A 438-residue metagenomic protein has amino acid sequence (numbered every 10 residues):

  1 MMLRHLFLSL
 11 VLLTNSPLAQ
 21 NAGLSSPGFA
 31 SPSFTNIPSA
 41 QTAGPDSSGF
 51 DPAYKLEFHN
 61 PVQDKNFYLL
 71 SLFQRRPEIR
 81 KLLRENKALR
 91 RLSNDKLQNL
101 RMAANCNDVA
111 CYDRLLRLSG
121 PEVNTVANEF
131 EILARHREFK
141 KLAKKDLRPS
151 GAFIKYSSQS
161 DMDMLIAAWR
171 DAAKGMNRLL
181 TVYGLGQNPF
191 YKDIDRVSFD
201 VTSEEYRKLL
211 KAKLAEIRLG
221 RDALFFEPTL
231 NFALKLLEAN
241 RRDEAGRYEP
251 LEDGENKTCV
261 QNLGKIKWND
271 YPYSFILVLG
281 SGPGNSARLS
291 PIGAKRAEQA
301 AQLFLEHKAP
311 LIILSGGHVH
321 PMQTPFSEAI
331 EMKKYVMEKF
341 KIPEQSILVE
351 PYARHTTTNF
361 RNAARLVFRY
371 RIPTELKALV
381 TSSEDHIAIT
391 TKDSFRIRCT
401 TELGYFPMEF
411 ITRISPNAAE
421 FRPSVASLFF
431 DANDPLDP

Functional and structural regions predicted by a protein language model:
M1-M2: N-terminal secretory signal peptides that target proteins for export/translocation
H5-L13: Sec-dependent N-terminal signal peptides
S9, L24, P45: Alpha-helical and His/Cys-centered functional microenvironments
T14-L18: C-terminal segment of classical bacterial N-terminal signal peptides
A19-N21, A40: Boundary at the C-terminal end of the N-terminal hydrophobic targeting segment
F34-P438: A structural signal for short, hydrophobic/glycine-enriched beta-strand patches
